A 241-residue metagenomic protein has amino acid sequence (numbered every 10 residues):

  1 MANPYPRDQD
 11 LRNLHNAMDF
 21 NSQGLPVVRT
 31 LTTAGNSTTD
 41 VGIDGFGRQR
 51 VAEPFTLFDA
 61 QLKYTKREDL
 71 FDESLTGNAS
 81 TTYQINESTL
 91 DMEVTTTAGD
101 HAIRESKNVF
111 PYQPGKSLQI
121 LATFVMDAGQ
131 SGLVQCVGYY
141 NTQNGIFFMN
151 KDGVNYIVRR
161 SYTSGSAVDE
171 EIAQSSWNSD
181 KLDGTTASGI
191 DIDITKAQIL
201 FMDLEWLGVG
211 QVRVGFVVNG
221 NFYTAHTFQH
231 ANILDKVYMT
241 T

Functional and structural regions predicted by a protein language model:
M1-T76: Extended, low-complexity segments enriched in Ser/Thr/Gly and acidic residues that occur primarily in surface-exposed
L14, Q84-N86, Y112-L118, I194-K196 (+1 more regions): Solvent-exposed loop and beta-edge segments used for protein-protein assembly and interaction
N16-D19, V41, N78-I85, I146-N150 (+1 more regions): Short, exposed beta-strand/loop patches in secreted or surface proteins that constitute
L25-P26, S88-M92, V154-Y156, V212: Hydrophobic residues embedded in beta-strands of well-ordered beta-sheets
A79-T97: Extended, loop-rich substrate-binding clefts of extracytoplasmic carbohydrate-active enzymes
M92-D169: Secretory/extracellular carbohydrate-interaction modules and structurally similar beta-sandwich "look-alikes"
F147-F148, I192-T195, F201-T241: Aromatic sugar-binding interfaces of carbohydrate-active proteins
G165-I199: Short, aromatic/His-centered strand-loop micro-motif at the edge of beta-sheets
